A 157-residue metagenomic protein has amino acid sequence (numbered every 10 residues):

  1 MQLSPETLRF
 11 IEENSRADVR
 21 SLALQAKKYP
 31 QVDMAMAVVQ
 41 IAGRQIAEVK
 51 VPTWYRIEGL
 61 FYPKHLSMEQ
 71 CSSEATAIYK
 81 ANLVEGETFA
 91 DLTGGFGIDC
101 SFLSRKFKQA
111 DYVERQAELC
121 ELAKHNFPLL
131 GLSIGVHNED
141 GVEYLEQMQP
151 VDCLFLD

Functional and structural regions predicted by a protein language model:
M1-L156: SAM-dependent transferase fold signal centered on methyltransferase-like domains, encompassing both Class I
